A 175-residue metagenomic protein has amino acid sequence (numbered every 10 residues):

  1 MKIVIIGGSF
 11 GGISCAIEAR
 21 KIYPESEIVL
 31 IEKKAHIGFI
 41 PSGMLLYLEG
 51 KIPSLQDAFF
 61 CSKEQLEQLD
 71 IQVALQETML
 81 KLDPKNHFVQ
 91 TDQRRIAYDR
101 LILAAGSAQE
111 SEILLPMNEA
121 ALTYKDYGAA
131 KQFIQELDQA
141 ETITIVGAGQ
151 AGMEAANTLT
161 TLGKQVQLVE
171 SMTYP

Functional and structural regions predicted by a protein language model:
M1-I71, T158-P175: Beta1-alpha1 glycine-rich phosphate/pyrophosphate-binding loop at the start of Rossmann-like nucleotide-binding domains
M1-V4, F59-V146, Q165: FAD-binding core/adjacent interface of flavoenzyme oxidoreductases
G7, D83, E154: Acidic active-site catalytic centers that drive phospho-/nucleotidyl reactions and related ester hydrolyses
F10-S14, A35, Q109, G128 (+1 more regions): Residue-level detector of alpha-helix initiation sites
S14, S111, Q132, E154-A155: Phosphate- and divalent-cation-binding pockets in alpha/beta enzyme and binding domains that engage nucleotide-derived
K125, A148, E170-M172: Short beta->alpha connector loops at strand-helix junctions that form conserved, small/polar/Pro-enriched
Q150-T158: Mid-domain beta-loop-alpha active-site segment that forms a flexible, acidic cofactor/metal-binding surface
